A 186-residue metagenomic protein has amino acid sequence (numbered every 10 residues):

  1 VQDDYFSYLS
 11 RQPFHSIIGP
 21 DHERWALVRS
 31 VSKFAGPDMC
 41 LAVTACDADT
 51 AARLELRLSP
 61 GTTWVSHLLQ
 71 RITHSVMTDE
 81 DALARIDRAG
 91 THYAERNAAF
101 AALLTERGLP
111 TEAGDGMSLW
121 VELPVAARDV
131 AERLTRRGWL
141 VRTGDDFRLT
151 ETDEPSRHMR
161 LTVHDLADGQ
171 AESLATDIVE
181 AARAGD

Functional and structural regions predicted by a protein language model:
V1-D186: PLP-dependent class I/II
